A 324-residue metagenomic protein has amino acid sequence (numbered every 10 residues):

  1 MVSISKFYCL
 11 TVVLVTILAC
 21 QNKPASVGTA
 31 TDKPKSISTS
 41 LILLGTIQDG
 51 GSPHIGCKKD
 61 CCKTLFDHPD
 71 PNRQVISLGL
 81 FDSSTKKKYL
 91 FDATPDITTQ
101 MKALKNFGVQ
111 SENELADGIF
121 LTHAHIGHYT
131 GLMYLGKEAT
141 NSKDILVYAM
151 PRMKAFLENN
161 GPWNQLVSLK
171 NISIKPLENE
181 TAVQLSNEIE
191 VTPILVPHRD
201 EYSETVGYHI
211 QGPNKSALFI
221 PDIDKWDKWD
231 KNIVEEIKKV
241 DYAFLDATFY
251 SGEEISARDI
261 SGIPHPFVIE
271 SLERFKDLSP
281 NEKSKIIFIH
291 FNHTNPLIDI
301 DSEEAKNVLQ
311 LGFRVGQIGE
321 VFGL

Functional and structural regions predicted by a protein language model:
M1-C9: Bacterial N-terminal signal peptides that target proteins for export
T16-A19: C-terminal motif of bacterial Sec signal peptides marking the signal peptidase cleavage site
Q21-K23: Bacterial signal peptide processing site
V27-Q110, K175-E236, V321-L324: Core dinuclear metal-dependent hydrolase active-site scaffold
S36-I37, K143, V167-S173, S186-I189 (+1 more regions): A short helix-to-beta-strand connector/capping loop
Q74, F81-L90, T94-Y148, D241: Active-site metal-binding motif and surrounding structural segment of the metallo-beta-lactamase
R152-G161: A short, active-site helix/loop in glycosyltransferases that binds the activated sugar's phosphate group
N214-S216, I223-E320: Cap/insert and terminal regions of metallo-dependent hydrolase folds
